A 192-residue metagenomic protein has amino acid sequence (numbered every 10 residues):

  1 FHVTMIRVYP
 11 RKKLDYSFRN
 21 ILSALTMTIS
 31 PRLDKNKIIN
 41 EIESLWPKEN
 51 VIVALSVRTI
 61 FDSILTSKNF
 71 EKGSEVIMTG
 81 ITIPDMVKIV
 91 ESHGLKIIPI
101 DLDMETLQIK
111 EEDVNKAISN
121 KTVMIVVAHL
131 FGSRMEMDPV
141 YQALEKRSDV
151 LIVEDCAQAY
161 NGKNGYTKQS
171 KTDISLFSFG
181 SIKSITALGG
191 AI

Functional and structural regions predicted by a protein language model:
F1-E71: Conserved PLP-binding active-site segment in aminotransferase class I/II-type PLP enzymes
E43, V90, L144-E145: A generic structural signal for well-ordered alpha-helical segments
V53, M78, V127: A short beta-strand submotif of the Rossmann-like class I SAM-dependent methyltransferase core that lines
V53, P99-D101, F177-S178: Structural signal for conserved beta-strand scaffold positions within catalytic alpha/beta enzyme cores
I64-N120: Conserved PLP-anchoring active-site segment centered on the Schiff-base-forming lysine
E105-G189: Active-site phosphate-binding strand-loop segment of PLP-dependent enzymes
